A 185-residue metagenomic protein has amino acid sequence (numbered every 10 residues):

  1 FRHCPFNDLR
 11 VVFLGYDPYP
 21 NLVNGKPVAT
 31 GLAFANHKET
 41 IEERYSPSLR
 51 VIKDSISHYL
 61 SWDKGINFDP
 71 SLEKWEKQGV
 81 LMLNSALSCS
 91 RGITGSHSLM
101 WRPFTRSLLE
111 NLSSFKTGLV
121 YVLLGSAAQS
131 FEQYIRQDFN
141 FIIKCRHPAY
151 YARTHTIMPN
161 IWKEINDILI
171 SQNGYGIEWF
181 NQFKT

Functional and structural regions predicted by a protein language model:
F1-I135, F141-K144, Y150-R153, P159-I168 (+1 more regions): A polyanion-binding, active-site-adjacent surface
